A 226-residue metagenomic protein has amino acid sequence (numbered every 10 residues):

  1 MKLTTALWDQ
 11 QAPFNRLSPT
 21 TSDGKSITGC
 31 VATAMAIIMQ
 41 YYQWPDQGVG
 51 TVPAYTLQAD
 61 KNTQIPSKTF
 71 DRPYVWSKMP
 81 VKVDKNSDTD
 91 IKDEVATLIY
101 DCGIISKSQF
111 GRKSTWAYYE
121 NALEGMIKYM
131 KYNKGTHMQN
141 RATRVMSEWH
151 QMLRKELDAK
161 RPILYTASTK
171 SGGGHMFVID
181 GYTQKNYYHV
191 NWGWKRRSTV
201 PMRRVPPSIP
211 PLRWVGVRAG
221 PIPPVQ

Functional and structural regions predicted by a protein language model:
M1-Y119, T183: Active-site-adjacent structural segments surrounding the nucleophilic cysteine of cysteine proteases and isopeptidases
Q10, D46, K78, Y118 (+4 more regions): Intrinsic disorder/low-complexity segments enriched in polar/charged and small flexible residues
G29, Q43, K107, K131 (+2 more regions): Glycine-centered flexibility motif
E94-C102, S106, A122, Y129-M130 (+2 more regions): Extended, compositionally biased low-complexity polar/Lys-Gly-rich tracts and adjacent boundary/linker regions are
E124, K128-N191: Active-site-adjacent substructure of cysteine-protease-like catalytic cores
D158, S171-G173, Y182-Q226: Cys-His-centered catalytic/binding microenvironment captured across papain-like cysteine peptidases and homologous
